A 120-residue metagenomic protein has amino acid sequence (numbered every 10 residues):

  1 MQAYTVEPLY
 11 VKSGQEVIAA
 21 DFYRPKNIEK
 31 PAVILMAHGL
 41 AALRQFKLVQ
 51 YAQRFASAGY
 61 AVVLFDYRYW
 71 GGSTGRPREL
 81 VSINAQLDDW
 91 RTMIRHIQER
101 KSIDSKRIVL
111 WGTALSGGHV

Functional and structural regions predicted by a protein language model:
M1-A32: N-terminal cap/lid segment of alpha/beta-hydrolase-fold proteins
G14, R44, W70-S105: Catalytic nucleophile-loop/oxyanion-hole region of alpha/beta-hydrolase and closely related hydrolase-like folds
P31, M36-L43: Active-site glycine-rich loops that stabilize anionic/oxyanionic intermediates across multiple enzyme folds
L40-Q53, Y67: The serine-hydrolase catalytic nucleophile loop
R54-T74: Conserved alpha/beta-hydrolase
R107-V109: Residue in the alpha/beta-hydrolase core beta-strand immediately N-terminal to the catalytic nucleophile
G112-V120: Glycine-rich nucleophile elbow surrounding the catalytic serine of serine-hydrolase chemistry
